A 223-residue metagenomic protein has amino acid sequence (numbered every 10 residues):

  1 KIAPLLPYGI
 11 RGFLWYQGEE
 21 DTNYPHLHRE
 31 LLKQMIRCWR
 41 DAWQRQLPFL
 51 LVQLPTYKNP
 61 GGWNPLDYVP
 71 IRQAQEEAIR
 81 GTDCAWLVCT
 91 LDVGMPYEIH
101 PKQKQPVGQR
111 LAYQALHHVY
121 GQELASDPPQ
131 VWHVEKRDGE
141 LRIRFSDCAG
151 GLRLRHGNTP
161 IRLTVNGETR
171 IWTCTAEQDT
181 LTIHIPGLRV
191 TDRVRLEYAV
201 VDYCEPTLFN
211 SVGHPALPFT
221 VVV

Functional and structural regions predicted by a protein language model:
K1-V223: Cell-envelope and extracellular/periplasmic
